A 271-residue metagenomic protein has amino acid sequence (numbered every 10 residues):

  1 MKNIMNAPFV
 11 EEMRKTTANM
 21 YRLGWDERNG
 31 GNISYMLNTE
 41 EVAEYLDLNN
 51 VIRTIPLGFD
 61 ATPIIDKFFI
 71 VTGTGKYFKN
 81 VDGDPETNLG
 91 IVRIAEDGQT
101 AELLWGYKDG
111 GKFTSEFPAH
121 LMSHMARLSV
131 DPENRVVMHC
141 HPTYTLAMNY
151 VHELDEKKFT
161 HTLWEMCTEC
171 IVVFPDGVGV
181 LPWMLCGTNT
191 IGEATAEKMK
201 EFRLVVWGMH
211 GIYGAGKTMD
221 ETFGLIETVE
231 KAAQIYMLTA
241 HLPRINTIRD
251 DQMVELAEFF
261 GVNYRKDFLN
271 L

Functional and structural regions predicted by a protein language model:
M1-L271: Glycine-rich flexible loops
